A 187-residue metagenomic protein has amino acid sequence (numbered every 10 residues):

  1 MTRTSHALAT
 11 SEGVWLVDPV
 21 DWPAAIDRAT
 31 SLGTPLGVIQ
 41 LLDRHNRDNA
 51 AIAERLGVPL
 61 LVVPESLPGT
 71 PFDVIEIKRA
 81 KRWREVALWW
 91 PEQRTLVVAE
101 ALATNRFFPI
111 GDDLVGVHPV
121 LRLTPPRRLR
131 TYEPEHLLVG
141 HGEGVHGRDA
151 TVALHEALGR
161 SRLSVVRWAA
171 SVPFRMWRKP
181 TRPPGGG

Functional and structural regions predicted by a protein language model:
M1-G37: Pre-active-site segment of Zn-dependent metallo-hydrolases
M1-T4, P23-R28, N46-N49, R82-E85 (+1 more regions): A generic local structural motif
R3, A51, D149-V152: Generic recognition of short, well-ordered alpha-helical segments
T10-E12, P35-V38, G57-L60, V115-H118 (+1 more regions): Short, low-complexity, polar/charged sequence segments that are solvent-exposed and flexible
V14-L16, A80-G186: Metallo-beta-lactamase
W22-P68, H136: Active-site metal-binding motif and surrounding structural segment of the metallo-beta-lactamase
A50-V86, W90-Q93, H118-T124: Metallo-beta-lactamase
